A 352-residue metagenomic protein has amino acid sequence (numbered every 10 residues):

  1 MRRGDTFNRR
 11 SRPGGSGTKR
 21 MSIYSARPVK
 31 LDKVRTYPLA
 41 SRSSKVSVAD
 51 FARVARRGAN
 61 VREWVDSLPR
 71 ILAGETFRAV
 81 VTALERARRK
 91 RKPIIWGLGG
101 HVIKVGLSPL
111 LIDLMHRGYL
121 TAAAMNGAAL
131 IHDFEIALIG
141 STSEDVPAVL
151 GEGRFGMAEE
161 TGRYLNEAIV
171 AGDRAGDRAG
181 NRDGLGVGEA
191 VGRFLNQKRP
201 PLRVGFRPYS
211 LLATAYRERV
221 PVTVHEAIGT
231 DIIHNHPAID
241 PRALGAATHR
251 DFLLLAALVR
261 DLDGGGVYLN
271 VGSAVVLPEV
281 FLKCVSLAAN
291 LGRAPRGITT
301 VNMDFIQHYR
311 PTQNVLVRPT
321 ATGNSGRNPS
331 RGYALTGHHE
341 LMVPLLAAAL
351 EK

Functional and structural regions predicted by a protein language model:
R2, F7-R10, G17-R56: N-terminal amphipathic/basic leader segments beginning at the initiator methionine
A79-I94, T214-E218, A257-G264: Glycine-rich phosphate/diphosphate-binding loops that line cofactor/substrate pockets in enzymes
P93-H101, A123-M125, V267-G272: Short glycine-rich or small-residue beta-strand-to-loop segments that form or flank ligand, phosphate, metal/Fe-S
G106-G172: A generic, well-ordered mixed alpha/beta core segment in the N-terminal half of proteins
G106-L110, F134-T142, H234-A238, V280-K283 (+1 more regions): Short acidic, glycine/serine/threonine-rich loops at helix termini
E144-R219, T223-V224: Ligand-binding beta-strand-loop-alpha-helix segment within the catalytic cores of soluble metabolic enzymes
V224-D261, G265-V267, E279: Conserved mixed alpha/beta catalytic, RNA-binding, or beta-rich assembly cores of soluble enzyme, regulatory
L254-A257, G264-V267, A274-K352: C-terminal functional extensions of proteins
